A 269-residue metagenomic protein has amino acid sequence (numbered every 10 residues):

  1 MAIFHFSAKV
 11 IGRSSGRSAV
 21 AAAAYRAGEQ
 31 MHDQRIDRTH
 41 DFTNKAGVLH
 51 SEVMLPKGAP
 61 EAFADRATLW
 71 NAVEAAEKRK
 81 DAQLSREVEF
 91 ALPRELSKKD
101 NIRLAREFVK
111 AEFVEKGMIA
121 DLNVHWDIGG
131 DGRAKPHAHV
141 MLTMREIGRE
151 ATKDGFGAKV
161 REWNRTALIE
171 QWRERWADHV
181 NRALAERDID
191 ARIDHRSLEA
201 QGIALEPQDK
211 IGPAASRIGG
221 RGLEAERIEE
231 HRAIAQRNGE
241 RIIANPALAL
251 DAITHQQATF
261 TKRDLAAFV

Functional and structural regions predicted by a protein language model:
M1-V269: N-terminal nicking endonuclease/strand-transfer module with a His-rich metal-binding environment and a catalytic Tyr
